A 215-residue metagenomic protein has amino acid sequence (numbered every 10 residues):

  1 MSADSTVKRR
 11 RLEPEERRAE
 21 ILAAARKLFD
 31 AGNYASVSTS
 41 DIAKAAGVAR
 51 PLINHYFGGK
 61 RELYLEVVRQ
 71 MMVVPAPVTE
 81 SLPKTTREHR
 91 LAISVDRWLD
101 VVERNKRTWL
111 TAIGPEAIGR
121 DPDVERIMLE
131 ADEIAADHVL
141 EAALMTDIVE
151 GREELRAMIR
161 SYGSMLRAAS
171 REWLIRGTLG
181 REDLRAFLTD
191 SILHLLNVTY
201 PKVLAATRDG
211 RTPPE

Functional and structural regions predicted by a protein language model:
M1-E16, K202-E215: N-terminal intrinsically disordered/low-complexity leader segments
R18, T39, R61, L65 (+7 more regions): Short, structured helix-loop boundary elements
E20, A24, L28, G32-E62 (+1 more regions): Helix-turn-helix
E20-L28, V74, I93, R97: Pre-recognition alpha-helix immediately N-terminal to the DNA-recognition helix within helix-turn-helix or winged-helix
Y64-M71, A112, I127: Alpha-helical DNA-contacting segments of helix-turn-helix folds
E66, E80-R107, V149, R185: Hydrophobic alpha-helical connector segments
A76, P122-T146, R156-A168, D183-A186 (+1 more regions): Amphipathic alpha-helical packing segments from all-alpha helical-bundle domains
V102-R126, D137-L140, A168-I175, L204-A205: Amphipathic alpha-helical segments used for helix-helix packing
